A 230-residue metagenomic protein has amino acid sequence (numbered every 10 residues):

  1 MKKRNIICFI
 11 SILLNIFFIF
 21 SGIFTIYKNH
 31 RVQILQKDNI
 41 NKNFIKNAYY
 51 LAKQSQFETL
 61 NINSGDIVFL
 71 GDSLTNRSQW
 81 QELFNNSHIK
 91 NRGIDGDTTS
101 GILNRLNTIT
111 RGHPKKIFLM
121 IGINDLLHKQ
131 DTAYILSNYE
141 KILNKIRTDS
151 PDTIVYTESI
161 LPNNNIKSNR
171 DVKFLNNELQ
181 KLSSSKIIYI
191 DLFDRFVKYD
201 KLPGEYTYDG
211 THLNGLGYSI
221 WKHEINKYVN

Functional and structural regions predicted by a protein language model:
M1-D66: N-terminal secretory targeting modules
K37-E140, N164-K173: Conserved SGNH/GDSL esterase-like catalytic core that processes O-acyl groups on lipids and polysaccharides
L70-D72, E158, I190: Active-site flanking residues adjacent to catalytic metal/cofactor-binding acidic residues
H88-K90, I154, K186-I188: Conserved beta-strand segments of alpha/beta enzyme cores
I123-L126, N144-F174, F196-Y199: Active-site segments of SGNH/GDSL-like serine hydrolases that catalyze O-acetyl group transfer/hydrolysis on lipids
S137, K141-K145, F174-K181: Alpha-helical scaffolding segments of alpha/beta enzyme cores, especially the outer helices of TIM-barrel or partial
N164-N230: Catalytic His-Asp segment of secreted/periplasmic serine-dependent ester chemistry enzymes
